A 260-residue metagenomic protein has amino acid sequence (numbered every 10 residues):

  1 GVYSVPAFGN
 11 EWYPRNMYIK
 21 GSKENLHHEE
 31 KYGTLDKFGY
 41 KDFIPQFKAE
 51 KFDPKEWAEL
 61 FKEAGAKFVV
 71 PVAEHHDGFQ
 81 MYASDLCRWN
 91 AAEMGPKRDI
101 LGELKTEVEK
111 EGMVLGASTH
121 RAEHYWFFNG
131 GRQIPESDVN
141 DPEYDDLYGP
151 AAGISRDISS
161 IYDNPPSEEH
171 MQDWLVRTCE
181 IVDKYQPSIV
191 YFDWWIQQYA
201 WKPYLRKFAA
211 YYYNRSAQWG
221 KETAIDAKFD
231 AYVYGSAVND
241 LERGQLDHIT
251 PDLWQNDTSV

Functional and structural regions predicted by a protein language model:
G1-V260: Mature catalytic domains of secreted/periplasmic carbohydrate-active enzymes
